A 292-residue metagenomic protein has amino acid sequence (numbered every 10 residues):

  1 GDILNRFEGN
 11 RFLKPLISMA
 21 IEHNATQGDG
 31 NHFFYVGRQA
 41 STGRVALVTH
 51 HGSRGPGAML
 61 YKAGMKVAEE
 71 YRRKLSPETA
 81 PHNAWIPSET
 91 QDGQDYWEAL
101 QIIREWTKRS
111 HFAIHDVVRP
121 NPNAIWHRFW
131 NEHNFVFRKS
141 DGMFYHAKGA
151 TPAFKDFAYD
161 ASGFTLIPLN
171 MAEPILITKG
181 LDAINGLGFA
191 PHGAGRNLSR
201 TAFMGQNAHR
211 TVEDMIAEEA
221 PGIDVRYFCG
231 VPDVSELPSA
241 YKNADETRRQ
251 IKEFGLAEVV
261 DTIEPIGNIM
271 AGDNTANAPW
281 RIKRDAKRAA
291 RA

Functional and structural regions predicted by a protein language model:
G1-A292: Domain-length cofactor-binding catalytic modules of enzymes
